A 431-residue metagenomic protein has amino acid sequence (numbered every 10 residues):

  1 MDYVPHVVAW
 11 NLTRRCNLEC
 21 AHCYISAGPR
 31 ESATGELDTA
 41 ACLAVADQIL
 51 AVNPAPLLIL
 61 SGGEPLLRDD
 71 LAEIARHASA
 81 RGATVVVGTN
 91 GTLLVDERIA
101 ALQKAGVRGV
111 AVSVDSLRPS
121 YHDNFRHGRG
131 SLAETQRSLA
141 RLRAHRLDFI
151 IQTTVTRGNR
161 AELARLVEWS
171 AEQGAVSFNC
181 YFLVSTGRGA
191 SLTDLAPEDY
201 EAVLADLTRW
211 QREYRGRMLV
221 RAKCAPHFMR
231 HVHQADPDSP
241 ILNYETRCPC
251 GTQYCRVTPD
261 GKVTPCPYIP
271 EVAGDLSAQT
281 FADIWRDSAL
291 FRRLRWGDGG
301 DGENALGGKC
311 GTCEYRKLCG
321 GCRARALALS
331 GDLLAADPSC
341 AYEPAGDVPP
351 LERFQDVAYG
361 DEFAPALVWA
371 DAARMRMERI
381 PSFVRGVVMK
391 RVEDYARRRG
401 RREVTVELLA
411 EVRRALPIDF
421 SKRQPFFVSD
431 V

Functional and structural regions predicted by a protein language model:
M1-A105, G109: Conserved alpha-helical substructure of the radical SAM core
S32, L37, K104-A105, S113-D115 (+2 more regions): Radical SAM enzyme [4Fe-4S]-AdoMet core and its adjacent flexible, acidic and glycine-rich loops/tails across
E36-C42, A326-A341, Q355-G360: Short cysteine/histidine-rich metal-coordination sites, predominantly Zn2+-binding motifs
Q48-G62, P338-E362: Short Fe-S-cluster ligation motifs
A225-E343: Accessory C-terminal segments flanking Radical SAM cores
G300-G307, T312-Y315, V348-G386: Long, charge-rich boundary regions
G360-V431: Non-catalytic accessory segments flanking P-loop/AAA+ NTPase cores
